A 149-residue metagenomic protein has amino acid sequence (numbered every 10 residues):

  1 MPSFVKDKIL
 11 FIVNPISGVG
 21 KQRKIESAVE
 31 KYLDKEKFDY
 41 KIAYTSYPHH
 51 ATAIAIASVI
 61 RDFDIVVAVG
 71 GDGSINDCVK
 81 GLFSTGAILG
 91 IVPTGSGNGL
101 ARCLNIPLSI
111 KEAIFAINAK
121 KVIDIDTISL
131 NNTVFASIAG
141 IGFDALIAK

Functional and structural regions predicted by a protein language model:
M1-V66: ATP/NTP phosphate-donor binding region
P15, V69-G71, V92-T94: Glycine-rich beta-strand-to-loop/alpha-helix junction loops that act as flexible
S17, I75, S96: Short, glycine/acidic-enriched loop or turn micro-motifs at the edges of active sites
R23-I25, C78-L82, R102-L104: Short amphipathic alpha-helical segments
K35-E36, F83-I88, V92-K149: Catalytic core of DAGKc-family lipid kinases
A51, G73-C78: Short glycine/serine/threonine-rich phosphate/pyrophosphate-binding segments that cradle anionic phosphate groups
V69, N76, A119: Structural signature of FAD isoalloxazine-binding scaffolds in flavoprotein oxidoreductases
